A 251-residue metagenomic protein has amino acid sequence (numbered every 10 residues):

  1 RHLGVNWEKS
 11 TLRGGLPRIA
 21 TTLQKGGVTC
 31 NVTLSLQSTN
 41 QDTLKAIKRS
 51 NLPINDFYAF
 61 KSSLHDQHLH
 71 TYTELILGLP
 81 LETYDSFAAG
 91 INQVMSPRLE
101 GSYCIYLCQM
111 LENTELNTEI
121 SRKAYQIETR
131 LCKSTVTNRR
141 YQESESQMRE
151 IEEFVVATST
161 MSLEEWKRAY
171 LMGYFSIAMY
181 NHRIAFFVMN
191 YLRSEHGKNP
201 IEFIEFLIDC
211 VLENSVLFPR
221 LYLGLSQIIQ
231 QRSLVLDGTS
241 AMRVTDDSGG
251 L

Functional and structural regions predicted by a protein language model:
R1-T73, L77-L79: Conserved SAM/AdoMet-binding glycine-rich loop
L3-W7, A89-V94, I105: Phosphate/diphosphate-binding loops
I19-Q24, Y84-L99, K167, L171-G173: Short, electropositive alpha-helical surface patch
L36-Q37, Q41-K48, L77-D85, P97-L163 (+1 more regions): Flexible glycine/acidic-rich beta-alpha junction loops that bind and position SAM and/or redox cofactors in anaerobic
P53-D56, S86, E165: An acidic site on a long C-lobe helix of protein kinase domains
F57, T71, V94, L131-K133: Structured mid-domain segments that build the active-site/substrate or prosthetic-cofactor binding neighborhood
H68, R98-G101, S176-Y180: A generic secondary-structure signal for well-formed alpha-helical elements
E153-L251: Radical SAM enzyme core and accessory elements
